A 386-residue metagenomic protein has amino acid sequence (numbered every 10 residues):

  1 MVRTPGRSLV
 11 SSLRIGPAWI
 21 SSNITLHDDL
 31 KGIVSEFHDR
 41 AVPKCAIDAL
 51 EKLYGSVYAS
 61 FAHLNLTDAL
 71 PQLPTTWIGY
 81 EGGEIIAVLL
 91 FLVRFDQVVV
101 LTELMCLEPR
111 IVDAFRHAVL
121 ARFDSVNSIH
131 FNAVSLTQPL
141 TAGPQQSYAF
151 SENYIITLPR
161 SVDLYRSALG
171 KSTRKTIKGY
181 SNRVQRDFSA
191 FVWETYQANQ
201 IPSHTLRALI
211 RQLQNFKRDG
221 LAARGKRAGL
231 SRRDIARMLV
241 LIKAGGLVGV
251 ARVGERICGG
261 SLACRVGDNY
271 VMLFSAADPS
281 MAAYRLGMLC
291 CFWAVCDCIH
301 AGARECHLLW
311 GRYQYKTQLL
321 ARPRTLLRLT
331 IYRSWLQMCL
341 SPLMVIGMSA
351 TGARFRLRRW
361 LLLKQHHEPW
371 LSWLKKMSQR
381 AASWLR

Functional and structural regions predicted by a protein language model:
M1-L26, T330-R386: Membrane-proximal basic amphipathic "stem/tether" segments
M1-N23, P109-V192: Acyl-donor-binding surface of acyltransferase catalytic domains
L13-G83, F91-D96, Q145-A149, S167-A282 (+1 more regions): A conserved beta-strand-loop-helix scaffold within acyl/acetyltransferase catalytic domains
P74, F123-S128, G246, H300-A303: Short, high-confidence coil segments that cap the C-terminus of an alpha-helix and link into the following beta-strand
V88-L90, L101-E103: N-terminal accessory beta-strand-rich subdomains and adjacent acidic, glycine-rich linkers that precede catalytic cores
R94-D96, S135-Q138, S161, A198-I201 (+1 more regions): Short, solvent-exposed loop/turn segments at secondary-structure junctions
T102-V112, S275-A283: A short, internal acetyl-CoA/4′-phosphopantetheine-binding micro-motif in the GNAT/acyltransferase core
H117, A228-P342: Aromatic (often tryptophan-rich) hydrophobic motifs at membrane interfaces
